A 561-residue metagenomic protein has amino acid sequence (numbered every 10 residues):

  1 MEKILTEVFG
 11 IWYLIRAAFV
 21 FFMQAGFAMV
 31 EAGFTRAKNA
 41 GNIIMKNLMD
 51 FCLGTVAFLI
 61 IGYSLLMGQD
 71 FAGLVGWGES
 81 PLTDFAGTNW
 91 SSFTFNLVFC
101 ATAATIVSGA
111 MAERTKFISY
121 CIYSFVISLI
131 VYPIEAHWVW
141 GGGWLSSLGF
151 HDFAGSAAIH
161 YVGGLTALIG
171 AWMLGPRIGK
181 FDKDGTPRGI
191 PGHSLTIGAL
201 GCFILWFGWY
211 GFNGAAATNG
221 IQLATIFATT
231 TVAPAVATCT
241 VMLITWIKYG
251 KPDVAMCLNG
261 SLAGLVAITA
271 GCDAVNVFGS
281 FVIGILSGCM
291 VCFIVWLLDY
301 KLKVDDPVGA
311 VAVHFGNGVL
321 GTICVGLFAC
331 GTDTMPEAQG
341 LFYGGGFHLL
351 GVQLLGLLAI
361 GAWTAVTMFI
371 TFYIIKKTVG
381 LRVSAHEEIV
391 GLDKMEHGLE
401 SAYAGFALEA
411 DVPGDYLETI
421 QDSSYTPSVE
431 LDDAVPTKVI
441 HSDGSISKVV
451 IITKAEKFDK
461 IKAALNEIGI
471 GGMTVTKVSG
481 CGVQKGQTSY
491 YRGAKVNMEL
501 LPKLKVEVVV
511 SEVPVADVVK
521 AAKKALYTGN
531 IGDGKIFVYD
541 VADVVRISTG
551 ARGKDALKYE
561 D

Functional and structural regions predicted by a protein language model:
M1-V439: Glycine- and aromatic-enriched membrane alpha-helices
M395-A402, P413-D561: Positively charged, small/polar-rich N-terminal and surface patches that mediate targeting and assembly and bind
